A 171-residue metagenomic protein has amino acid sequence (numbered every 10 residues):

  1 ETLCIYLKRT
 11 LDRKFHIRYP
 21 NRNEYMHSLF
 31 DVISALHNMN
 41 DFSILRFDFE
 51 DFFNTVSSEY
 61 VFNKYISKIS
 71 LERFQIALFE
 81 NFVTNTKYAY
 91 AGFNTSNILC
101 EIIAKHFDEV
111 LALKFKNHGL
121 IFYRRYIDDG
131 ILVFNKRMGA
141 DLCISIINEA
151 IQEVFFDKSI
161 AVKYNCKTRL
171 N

Functional and structural regions predicted by a protein language model:
T2-R46, D51-N54: Active-site-proximal segment of RNA-dependent polymerases
T10-R18, I69, R73, V154-K158: A generic secondary-structure signal for well-formed alpha-helical elements
S34-I127, I131-I146, A150-Q152, Y164-L170: Conserved polymerase palm-domain catalytic core
D157-N165: Acidic/polar loop patches that form or flank catalytic/metal-binding clefts of enzymes that bind anionic ligands
